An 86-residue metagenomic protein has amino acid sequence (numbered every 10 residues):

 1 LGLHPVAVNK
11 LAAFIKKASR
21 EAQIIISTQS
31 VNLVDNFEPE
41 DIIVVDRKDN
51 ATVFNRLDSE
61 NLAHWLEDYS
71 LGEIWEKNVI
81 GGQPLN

Functional and structural regions predicted by a protein language model:
V6-N86: C-terminal lobe/lid and adjacent interdomain/linker elements of RecA-like ASCE P-loop ATPase modules
